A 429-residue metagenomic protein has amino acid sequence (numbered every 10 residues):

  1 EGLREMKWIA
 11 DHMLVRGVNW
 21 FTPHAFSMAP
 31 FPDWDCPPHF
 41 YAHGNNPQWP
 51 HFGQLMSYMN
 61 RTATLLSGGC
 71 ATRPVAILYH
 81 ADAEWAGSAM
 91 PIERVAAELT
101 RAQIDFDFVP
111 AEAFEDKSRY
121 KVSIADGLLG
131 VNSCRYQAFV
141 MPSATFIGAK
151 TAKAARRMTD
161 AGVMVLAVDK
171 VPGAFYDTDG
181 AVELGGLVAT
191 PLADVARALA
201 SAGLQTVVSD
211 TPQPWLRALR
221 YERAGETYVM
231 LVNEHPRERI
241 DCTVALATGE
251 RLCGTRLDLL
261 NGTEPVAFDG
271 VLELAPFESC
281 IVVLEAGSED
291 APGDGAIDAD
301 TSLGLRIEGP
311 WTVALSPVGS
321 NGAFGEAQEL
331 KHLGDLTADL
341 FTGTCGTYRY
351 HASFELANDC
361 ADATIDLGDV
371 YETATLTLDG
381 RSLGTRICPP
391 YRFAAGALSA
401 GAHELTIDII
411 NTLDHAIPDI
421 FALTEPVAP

Functional and structural regions predicted by a protein language model:
E1-G346, E355-A357, R386, G396: Carbohydrate-binding surfaces of carbohydrate-active enzymes
T227, Y350, A361-A363: Structural beta-strand segments of beta-rich domains
C280, G401-H403: Exposed beta-strand face motif in extracellular beta-rich ectodomains
S288-D290, I410-I417: Short acidic/polar inter-strand loop motif in beta-rich domains
F354-L356, A361-D379, R386-I387, L405-I409: Aromatic-lined ligand-binding clefts that engage carbohydrates, nucleic acids, or primary amines
L383-F393: Aromatic-rich membrane-interfacial microdomains
A394, S399-G401: A glycine-anchored, Pro-Gly-centered beta-turn/N-cap motif
I417-P429: Exposed low-complexity, polar/acidic, P/S/T/G-rich flexible segments that act as propeptides, protease-susceptible
